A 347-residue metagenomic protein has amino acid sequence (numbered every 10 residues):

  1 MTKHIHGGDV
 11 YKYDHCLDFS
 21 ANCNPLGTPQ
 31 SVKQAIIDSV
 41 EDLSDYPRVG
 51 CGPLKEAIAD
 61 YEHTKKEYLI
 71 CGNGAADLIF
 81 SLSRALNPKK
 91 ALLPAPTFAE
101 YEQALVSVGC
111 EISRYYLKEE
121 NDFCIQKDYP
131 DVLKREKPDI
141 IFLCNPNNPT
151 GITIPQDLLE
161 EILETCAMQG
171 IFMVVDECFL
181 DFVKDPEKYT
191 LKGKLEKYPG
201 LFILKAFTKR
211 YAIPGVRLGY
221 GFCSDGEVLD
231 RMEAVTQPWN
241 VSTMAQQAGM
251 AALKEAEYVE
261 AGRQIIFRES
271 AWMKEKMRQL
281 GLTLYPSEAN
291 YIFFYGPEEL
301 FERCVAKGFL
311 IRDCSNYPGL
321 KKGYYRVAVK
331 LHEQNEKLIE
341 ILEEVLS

Functional and structural regions predicted by a protein language model:
M1-D45, K137, I171: N-terminal "arm"/small-domain region of PLP-dependent enzymes with the aminotransferase-like
G27-V32, G50, G200-Y285: PLP-dependent aminotransferase class I/II
P47, A59-S81, P94: Short loop-beta-helix segment that forms the pyridoxal 5′-phosphate
R84-L143: PLP-dependent aminotransferase-like
V106, F123-K137, P149-M173, E177-R210: Active-site pre-lysine segment of PLP-dependent enzymes
R114-Y116, I140-N147, M173-E177, Y285-P286: Short beta-strands and strand-loop turn motifs
D157, A306-K307, N316-S347: PLP-dependent enzyme catalytic core of the Aspartate aminotransferase-like
F267, M277-G308: Conserved PLP-binding catalytic core of the aspartate aminotransferase-like
